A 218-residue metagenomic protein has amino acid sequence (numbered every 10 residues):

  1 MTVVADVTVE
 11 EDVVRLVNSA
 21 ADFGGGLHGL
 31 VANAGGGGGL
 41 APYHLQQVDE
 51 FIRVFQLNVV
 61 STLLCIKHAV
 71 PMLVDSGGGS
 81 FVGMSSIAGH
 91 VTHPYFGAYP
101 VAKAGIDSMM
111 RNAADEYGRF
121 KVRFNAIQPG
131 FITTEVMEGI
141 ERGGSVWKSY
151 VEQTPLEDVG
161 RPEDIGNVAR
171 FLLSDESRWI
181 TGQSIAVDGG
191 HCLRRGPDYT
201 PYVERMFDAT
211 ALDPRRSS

Functional and structural regions predicted by a protein language model:
L40, R170, T181-S218: Short C-terminal tail/terminal secondary-structure segment of NAD(P)H-dependent dehydrogenase/reductase domains
A41-Y43, E50-I52, Y150: Substrate-binding pocket helix/loop in short-chain dehydrogenase/reductase
I66, A102, M110: Active-site helix of classical SDR
P71, D115-E116, R178: Alpha-helical segment proximal to the catalytic Tyr-Lys
S86: Residue(s) in the substrate-gating loop at a strand-loop-helix junction that position the organic substrate next
G118, R123, I180-G182: Short, small/polar-rich loop/turn modules that mediate ligand/substrate recognition or access, typified
A126, S145-I180, V187-G189, P214-S218: C-terminal helical subdomain
